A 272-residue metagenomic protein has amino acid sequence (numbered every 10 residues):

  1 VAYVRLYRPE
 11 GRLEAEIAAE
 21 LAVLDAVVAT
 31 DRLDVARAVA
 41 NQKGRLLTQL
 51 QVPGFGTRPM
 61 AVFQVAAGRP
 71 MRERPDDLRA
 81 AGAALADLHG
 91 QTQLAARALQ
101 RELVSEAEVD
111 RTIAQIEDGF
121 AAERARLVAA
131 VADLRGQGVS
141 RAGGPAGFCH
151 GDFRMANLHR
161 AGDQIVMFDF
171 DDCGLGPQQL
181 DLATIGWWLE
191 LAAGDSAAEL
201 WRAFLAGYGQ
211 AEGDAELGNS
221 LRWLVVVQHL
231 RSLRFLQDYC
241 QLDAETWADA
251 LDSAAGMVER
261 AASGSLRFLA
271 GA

Functional and structural regions predicted by a protein language model:
V1-R97: ATP-binding pocket architecture of kinase catalytic cores
V1-V4, A38, R135-L180: Active-site acidic catalytic loop and adjacent metal/ATP-binding pocket of ATP-dependent phosphoryl transfer enzymes
P9, G44, G56-E73, D110-D118 (+1 more regions): A glycine-centered beta->alpha junction motif in the catalytic cores of kinase/phosphotransferase enzymes
P70-A125, G144-A146: A cross-family kinase active-site recognition segment
R124-Q137: Mechanochemical coupling/switch segment within NTP-driven translocation systems
Q179-E212, V226-A244: Active-site activation/catalytic loop segments of kinase-like enzymes and analogous catalytic loops in related
S196, S232-A272: ATP/Mg2+ or Mg2+-diphosphate-binding catalytic cores that bind nucleotide phosphates or diphosphates via glycine-rich
G213-V225: All-alpha amphipathic helical-bundle segments outside canonical DNA-binding/catalytic cores that form hydrophobic
